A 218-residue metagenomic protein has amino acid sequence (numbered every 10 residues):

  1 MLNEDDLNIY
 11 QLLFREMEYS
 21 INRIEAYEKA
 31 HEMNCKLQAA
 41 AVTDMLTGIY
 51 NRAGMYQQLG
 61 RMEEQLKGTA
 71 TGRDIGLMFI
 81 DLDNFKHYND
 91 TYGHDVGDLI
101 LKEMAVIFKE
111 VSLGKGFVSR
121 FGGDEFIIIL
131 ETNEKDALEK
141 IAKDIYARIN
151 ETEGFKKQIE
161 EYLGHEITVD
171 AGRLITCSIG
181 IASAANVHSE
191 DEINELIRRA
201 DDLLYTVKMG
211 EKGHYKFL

Functional and structural regions predicted by a protein language model:
M1-E4, A185: Short beta-strand-to-loop transition segments that serve as allosteric relay/switch motifs in sensory/regulatory domains
I9-A30: Signal-transmission/dimerization alpha-helices at domain junctions
C35-Q57, I80-H94, K102: Conserved nucleotide-binding and Mg2+-coordinating catalytic segments in signaling enzymes
M55, L59, L101, A105-F108 (+2 more regions): Heptad-repeat coiled-coil signal-transmission/dimerization helices
Q58-Y92, F108: Active-site-proximal structural segments of metal-dependent nucleotidyl cyclase/transferase enzymes
D90, H94, E131, K135 (+4 more regions): Catalytic-core segments of nucleotide cyclases and related cyclic-nucleotide turnover enzymes
A105-V106, A137-T168, D201: Alpha-helical scaffold within the catalytic cores of cyclic-nucleotide enzymes
F117-R120: A short pre-motif secondary-structure segment
